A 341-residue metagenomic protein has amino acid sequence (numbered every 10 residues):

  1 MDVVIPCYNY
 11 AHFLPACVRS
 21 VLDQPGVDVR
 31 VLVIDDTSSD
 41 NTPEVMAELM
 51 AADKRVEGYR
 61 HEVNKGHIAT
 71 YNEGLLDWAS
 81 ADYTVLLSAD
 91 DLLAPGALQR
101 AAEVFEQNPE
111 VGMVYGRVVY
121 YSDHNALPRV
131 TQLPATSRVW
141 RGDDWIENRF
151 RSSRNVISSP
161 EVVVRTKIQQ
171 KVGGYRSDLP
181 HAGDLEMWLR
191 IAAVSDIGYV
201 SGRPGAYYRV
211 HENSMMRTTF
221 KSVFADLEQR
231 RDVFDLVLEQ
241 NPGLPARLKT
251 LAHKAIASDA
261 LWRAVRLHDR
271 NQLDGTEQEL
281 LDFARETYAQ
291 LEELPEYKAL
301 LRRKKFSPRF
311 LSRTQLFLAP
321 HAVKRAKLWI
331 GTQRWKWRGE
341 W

Functional and structural regions predicted by a protein language model:
R19-D28: Short, acidic, metal-binding catalytic loop of nucleotide-sugar glycosyltransferases
D28-T37, Y59-H61, S88-A89: Short beta-strand/loop segment that forms part of the nucleotide-sugar
D35-E44, V63, L93: A conserved acidic beta->alpha catalytic loop
H61-S80, A89-L92, R100: Glycine-rich, basic loop-to-helix element that forms the pyrophosphate-binding segment of sugar-nucleotide handling
T84: Short aromatic/hydrophobic "clamp" motif used to bind/position activated sugar donors
G96-V130: Conserved donor NDP-sugar-binding/catalytic core segment of glycosyltransferases
A135-R230: Conserved nucleotide-sugar donor-binding catalytic segment
V210-W341: C-terminal subregions of glycosyltransferases and related glycan-biosynthesis enzymes
